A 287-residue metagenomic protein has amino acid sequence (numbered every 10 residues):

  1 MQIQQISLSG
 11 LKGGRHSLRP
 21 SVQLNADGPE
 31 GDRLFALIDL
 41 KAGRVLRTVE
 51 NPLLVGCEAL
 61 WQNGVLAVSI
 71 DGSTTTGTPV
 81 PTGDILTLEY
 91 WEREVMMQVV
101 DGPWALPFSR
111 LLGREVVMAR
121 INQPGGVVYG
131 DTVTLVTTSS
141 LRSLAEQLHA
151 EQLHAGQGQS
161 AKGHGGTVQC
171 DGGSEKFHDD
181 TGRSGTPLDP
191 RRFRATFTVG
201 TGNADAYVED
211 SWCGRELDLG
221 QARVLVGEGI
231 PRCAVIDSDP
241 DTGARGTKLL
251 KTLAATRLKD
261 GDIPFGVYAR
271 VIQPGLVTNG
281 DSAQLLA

Functional and structural regions predicted by a protein language model:
M1-A287: Metal-cofactor-dependent catalytic cores
